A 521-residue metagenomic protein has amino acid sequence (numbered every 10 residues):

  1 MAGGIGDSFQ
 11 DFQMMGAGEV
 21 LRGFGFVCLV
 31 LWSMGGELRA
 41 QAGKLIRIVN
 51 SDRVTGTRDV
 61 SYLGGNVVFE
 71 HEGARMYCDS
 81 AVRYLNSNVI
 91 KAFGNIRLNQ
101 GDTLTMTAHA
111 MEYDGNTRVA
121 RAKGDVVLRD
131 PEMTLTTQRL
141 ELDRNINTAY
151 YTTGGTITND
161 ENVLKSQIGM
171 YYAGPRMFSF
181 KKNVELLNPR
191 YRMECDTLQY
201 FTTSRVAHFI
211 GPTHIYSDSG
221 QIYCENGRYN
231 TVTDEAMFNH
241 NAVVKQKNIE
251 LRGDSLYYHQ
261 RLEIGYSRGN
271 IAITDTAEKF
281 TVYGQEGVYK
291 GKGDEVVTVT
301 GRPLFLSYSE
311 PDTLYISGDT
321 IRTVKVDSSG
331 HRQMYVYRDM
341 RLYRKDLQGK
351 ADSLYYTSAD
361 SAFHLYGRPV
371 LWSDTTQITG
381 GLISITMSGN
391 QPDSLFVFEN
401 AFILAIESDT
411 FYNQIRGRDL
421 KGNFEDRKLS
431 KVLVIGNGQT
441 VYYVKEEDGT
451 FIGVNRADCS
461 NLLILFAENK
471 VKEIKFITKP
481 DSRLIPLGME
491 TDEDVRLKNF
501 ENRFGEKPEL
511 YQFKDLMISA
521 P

Functional and structural regions predicted by a protein language model:
M1-I46: Bacterial Sec-dependent N-terminal signal peptides
L38-P521: N-terminal amphipathic/hydrophobic interface segments
